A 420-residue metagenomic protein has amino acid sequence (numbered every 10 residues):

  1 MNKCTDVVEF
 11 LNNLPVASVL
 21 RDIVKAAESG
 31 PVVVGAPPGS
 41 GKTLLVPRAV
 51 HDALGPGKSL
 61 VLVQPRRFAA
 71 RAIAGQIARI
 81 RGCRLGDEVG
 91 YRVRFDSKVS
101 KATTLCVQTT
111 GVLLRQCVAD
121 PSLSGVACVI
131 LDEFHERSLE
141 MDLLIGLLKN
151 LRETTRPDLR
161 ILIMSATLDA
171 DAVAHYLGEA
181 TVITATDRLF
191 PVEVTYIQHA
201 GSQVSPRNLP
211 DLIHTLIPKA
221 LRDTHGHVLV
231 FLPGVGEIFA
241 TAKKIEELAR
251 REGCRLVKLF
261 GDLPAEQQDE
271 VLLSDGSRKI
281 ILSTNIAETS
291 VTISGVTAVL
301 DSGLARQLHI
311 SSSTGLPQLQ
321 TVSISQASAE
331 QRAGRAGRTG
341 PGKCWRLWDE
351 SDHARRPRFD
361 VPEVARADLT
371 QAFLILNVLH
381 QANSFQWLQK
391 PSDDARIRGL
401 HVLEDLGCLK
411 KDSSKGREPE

Functional and structural regions predicted by a protein language model:
M1-E420: P-loop NTPase motor module signature
